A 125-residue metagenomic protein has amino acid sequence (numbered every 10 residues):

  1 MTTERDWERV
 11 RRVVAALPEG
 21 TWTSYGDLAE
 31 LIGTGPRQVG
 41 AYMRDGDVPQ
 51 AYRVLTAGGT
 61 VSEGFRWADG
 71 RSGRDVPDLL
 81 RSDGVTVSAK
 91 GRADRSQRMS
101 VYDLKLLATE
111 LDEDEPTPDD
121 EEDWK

Functional and structural regions predicted by a protein language model:
M1-K125: Nucleic acid-binding interface residues in structured DNA/RNA-binding domains, emphasizing the DNA-engaging scaffolds
